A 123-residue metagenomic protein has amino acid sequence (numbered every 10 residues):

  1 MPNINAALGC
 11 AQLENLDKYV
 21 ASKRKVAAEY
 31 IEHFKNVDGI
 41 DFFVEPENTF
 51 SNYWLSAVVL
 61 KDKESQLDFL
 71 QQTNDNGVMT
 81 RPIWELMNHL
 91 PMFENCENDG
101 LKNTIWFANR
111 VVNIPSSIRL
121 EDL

Functional and structural regions predicted by a protein language model:
M1-L123: PLP-dependent aminotransferase class I/II
